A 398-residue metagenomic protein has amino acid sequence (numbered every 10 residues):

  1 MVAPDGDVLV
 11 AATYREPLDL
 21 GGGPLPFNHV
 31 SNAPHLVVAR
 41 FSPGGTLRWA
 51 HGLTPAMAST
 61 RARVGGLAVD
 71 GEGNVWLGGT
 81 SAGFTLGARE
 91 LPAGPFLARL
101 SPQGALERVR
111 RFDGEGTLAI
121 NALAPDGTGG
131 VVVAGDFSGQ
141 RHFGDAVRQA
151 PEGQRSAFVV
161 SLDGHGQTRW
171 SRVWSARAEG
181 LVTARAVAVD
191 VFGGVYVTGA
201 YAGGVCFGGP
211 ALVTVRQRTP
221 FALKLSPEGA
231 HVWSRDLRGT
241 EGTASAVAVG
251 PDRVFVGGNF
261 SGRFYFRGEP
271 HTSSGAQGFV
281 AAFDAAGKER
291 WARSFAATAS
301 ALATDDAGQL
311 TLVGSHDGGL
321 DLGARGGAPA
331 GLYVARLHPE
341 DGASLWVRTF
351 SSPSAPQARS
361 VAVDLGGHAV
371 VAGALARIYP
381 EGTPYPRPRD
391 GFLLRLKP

Functional and structural regions predicted by a protein language model:
M1-P398: A sequence-level/structural motif corresponding to short, flexible coil/turn segments enriched in small polar residues
